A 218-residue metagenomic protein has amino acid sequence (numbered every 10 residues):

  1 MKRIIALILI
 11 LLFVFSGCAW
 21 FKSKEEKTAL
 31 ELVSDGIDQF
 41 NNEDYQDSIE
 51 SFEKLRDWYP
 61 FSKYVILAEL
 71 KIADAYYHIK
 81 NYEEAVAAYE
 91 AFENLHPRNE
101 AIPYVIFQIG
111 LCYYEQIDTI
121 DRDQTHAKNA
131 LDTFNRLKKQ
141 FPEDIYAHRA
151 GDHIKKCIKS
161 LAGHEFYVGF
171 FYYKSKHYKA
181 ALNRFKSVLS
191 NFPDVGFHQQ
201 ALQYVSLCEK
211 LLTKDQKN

Functional and structural regions predicted by a protein language model:
L12, S16-D35, N42, D47-I49 (+1 more regions): Bacterial Sec signal peptide processing site at the extreme N-terminus
D38, N42, W58, A75 (+8 more regions): Residue-level signature for tetratricopeptide repeat
W58-V65, E93-P103, D121, N135-D152 (+2 more regions): Short solvent-exposed coil/turn linkers within tandem alpha-helical repeat scaffolds
H78-N81, L111-D123, K155-F171, V205-N218: Alpha-helical linker/edge segments of TPR/alpha-solenoid repeat scaffolds and analogous pre-/post-domain helices
